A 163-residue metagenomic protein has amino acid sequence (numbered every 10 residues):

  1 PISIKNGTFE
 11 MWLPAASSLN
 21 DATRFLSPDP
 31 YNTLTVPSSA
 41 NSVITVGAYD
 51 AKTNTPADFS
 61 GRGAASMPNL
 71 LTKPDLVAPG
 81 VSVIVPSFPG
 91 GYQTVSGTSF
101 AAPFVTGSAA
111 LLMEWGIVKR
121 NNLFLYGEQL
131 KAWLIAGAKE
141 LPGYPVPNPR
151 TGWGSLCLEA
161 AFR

Functional and structural regions predicted by a protein language model:
P1-N6: Short beta-strand-plus-loop segments that form exposed binding edges in beta-rich domains
G7-A16: Short, surface-exposed beta-strand/strand-loop-strand elements in extracellular ectodomains
N20: Short, contiguous alpha-helical
T23-N41, G47-T72, I84-S96, I117-R120 (+1 more regions): Active-site-adjacent substrate-recognition loops and nearby beta-strands within hydrolase catalytic domains
I44-G47, D75-A78, I84-V85, A102 (+2 more regions): Structural recognition of the beta-strand scaffold that forms the well-ordered cores of secreted hydrolase catalytic
K52, S66, V85, A102 (+2 more regions): Basic, gly/Ser/Thr/Pro-rich low-complexity segments located predominantly at protein N termini
G80-V146: Hydrolase catalytic cores
V146-R163: C-terminal domain-closing interface element
